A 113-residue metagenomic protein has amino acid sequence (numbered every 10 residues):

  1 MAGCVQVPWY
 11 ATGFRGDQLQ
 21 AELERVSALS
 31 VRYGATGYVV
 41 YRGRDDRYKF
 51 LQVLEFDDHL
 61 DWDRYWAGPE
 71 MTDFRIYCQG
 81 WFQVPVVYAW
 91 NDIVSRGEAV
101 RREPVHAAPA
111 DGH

Functional and structural regions predicted by a protein language model:
M1-T72, Q83-H113: Short S/T/G/P-rich N-terminal loop/turn motif that feeds into the first structured element of a domain
